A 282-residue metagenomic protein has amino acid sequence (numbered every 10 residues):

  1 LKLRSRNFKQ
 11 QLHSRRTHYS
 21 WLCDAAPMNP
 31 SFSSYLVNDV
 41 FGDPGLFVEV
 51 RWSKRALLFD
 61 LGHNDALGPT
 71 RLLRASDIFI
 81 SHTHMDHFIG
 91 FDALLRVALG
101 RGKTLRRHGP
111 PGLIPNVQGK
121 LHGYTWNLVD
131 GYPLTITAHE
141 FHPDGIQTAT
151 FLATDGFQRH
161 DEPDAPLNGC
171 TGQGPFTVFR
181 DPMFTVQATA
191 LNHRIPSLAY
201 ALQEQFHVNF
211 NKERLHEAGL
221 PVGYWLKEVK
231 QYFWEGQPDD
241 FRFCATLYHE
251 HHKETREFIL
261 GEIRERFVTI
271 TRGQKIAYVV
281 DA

Functional and structural regions predicted by a protein language model:
L1-Q10: Intrinsically disordered, low-complexity segments enriched in serine/proline and basic residues
Q11, C23, D161-A282: Metal-dependent phosphodiesterase/nuclease catalytic metal-binding core
Y19-L72, D77, T104, Y200-L202 (+1 more regions): Conserved beta-strand hairpin/beta-sheet module of binuclear metal-dependent hydrolase folds, prominently
H63-P110: Active-site metal-binding motif and surrounding structural segment of the metallo-beta-lactamase
L95-A98, L121-T125: Active-site catalytic pocket residues across diverse enzymes, especially alpha/beta-hydrolases
L113, H139-A149: Short, conserved secondary-structure transition motifs
W126-F141: A glycine-rich helix N-cap at a beta->alpha junction
